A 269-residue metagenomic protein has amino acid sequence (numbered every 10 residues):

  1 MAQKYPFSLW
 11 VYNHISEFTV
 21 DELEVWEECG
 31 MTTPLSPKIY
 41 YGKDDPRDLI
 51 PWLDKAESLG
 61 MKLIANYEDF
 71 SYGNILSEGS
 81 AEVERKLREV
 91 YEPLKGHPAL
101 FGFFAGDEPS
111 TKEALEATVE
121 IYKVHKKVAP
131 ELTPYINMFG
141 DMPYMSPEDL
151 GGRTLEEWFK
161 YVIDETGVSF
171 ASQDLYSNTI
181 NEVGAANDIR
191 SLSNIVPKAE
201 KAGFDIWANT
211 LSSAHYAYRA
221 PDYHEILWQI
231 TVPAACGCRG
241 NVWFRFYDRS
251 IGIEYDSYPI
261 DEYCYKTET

Functional and structural regions predicted by a protein language model:
M1-T269: Glycan-processing catalytic domains of CAZymes
